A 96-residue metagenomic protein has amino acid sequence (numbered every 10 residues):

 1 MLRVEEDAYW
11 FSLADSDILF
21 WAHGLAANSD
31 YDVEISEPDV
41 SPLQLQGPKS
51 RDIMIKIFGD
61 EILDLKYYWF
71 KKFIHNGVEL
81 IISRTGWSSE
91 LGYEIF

Functional and structural regions predicted by a protein language model:
M1-F96: Basic, glycine/lysine-rich polyanion-binding surfaces/domains
